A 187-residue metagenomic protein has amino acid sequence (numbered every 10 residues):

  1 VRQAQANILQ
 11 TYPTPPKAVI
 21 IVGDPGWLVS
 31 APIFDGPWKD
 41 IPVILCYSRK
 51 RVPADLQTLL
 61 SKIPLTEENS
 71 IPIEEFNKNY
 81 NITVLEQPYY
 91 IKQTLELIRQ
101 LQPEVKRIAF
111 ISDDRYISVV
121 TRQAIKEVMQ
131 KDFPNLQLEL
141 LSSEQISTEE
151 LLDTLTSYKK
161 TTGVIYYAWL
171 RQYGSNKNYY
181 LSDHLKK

Functional and structural regions predicted by a protein language model:
V1-K187: Short hydrophobic alpha-helices and adjacent helix-cap/hinge residues
